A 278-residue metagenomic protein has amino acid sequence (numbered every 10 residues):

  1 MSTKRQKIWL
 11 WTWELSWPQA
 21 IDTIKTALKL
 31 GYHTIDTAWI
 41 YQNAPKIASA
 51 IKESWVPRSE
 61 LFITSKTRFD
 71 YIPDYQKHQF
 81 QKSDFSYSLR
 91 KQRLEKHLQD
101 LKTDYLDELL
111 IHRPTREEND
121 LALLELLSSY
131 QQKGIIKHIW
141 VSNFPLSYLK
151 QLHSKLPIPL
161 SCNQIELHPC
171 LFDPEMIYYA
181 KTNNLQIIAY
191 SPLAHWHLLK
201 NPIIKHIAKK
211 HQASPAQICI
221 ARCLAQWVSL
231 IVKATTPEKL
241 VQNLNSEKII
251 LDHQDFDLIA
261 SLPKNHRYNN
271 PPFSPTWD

Functional and structural regions predicted by a protein language model:
M1-L61, S65, Y71, P275: N-terminal binding-site loop/beta-alpha segment at the start of enzyme catalytic domains that lines or forms
S2, A48-R58, H97-K102, Q131 (+2 more regions): Acidic (Asp/Glu)-rich catalytic clusters
S16-A27, S83-L101, A122, L149 (+1 more regions): Short, acidic/polar
Y32, T103-L106, I136, L160: A structural motif
S59-I72, E108-L109, N143, L167: A short, structured active-site edge motif that brings together acidic residues
I72-F85: Surface-exposed, active-site-proximal loop segments in enzymatic domains
L101-E117: Active-site groove signature of glycoside hydrolases
P114-D278: Beta/alpha (TIM)-barrel catalytic core signal, keyed to glycine-rich beta->alpha loops juxtaposed to Asp/Glu that bind
